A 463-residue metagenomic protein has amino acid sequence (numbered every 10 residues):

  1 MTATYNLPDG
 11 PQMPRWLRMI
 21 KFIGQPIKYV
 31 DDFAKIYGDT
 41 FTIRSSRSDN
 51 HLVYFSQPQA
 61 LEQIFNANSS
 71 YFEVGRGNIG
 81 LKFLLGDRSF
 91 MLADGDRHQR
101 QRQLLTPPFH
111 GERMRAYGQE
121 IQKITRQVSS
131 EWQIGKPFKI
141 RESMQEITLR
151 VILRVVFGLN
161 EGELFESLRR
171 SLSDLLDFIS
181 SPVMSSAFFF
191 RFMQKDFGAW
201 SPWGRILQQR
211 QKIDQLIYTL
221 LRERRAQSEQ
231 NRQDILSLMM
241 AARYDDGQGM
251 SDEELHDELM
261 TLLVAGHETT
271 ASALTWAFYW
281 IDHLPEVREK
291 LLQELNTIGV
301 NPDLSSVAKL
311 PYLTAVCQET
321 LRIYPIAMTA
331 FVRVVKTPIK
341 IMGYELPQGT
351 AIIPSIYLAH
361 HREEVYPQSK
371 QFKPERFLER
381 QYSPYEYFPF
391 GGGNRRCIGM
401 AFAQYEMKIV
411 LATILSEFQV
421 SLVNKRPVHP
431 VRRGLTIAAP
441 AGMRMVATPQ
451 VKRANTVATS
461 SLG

Functional and structural regions predicted by a protein language model:
M1-G10, E73-K82, R97, R113-S272 (+2 more regions): Cytochrome P450 heme-thiolate monooxygenase catalytic core
M1-R100, R115, Q119-Q127, N160-E163 (+5 more regions): N-terminal membrane-proximal hinge/A-helix region immediately C-terminal to the signal-anchor transmembrane segment
L7-M13, G118-Q122, R169-L175, E229-S237 (+8 more regions): Cytochrome P450 I-helix active-site segment
R18-F41, Q215, T219, P302-M342 (+1 more regions): Conserved cytochrome P450 K-helix E-x-x-R motif and the immediately C-terminal K′/meander segment
G198-R205, L313-T329, R333, P440-G463: C-terminal domain-closing interface element
T269-R288, L292-E294, A401-S416: Cytochrome P450 catalytic-core helices
K336, P354-R380: Conserved cytochrome P450 K-helix/beta-meander segment immediately N-terminal to the heme-binding cysteine loop
